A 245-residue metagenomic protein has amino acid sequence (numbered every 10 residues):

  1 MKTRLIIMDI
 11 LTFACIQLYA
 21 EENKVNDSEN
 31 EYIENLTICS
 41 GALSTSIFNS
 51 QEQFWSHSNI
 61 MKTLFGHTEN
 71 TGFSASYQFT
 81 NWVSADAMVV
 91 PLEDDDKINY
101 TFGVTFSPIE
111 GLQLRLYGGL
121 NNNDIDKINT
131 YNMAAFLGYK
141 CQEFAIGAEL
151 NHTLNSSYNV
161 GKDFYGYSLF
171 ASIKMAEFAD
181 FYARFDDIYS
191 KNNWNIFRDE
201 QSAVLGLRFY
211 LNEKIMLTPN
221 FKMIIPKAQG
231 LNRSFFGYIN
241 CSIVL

Functional and structural regions predicted by a protein language model:
M1-Y32: Cleavable N-terminal export/targeting peptides
E21-V25, Y32-S107, Q113-N122, I239-S242: Surface-exposed coil loops of outer-membrane beta-barrel proteins
E31, S74, G103-T105, A134-G138 (+4 more regions): Outer-membrane beta-barrel architecture
E34, H67-F73, D96-Y100, N129-M133 (+3 more regions): Residues that define the transmembrane beta-barrel architecture of outer-membrane proteins
L36-I38, S84-A87, L112-L116, F144-A148 (+5 more regions): Transmembrane beta-strands of outer-membrane beta-barrel proteins
I60-G66, V90-D95, N121-I128, S156-V160 (+2 more regions): Outer-membrane beta-barrel domain signature
T105-N192: Detector for outer-membrane/organellar transmembrane beta-barrel domains, recognizing the amphipathic beta-strand
F106, F209, M216, N232-L245: Outer-membrane beta-barrel "beta-signal"
